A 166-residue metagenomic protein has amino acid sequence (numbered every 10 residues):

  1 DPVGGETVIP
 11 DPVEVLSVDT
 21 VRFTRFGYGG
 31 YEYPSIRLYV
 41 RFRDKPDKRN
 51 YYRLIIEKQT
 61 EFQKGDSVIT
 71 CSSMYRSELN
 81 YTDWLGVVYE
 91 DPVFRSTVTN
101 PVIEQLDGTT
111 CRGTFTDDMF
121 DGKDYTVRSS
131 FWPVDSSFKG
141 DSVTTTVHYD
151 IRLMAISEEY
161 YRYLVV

Functional and structural regions predicted by a protein language model:
D1-V166: A sequence/structural signal for flexible, mid-protein segments enriched in small/helix-disrupting residues
